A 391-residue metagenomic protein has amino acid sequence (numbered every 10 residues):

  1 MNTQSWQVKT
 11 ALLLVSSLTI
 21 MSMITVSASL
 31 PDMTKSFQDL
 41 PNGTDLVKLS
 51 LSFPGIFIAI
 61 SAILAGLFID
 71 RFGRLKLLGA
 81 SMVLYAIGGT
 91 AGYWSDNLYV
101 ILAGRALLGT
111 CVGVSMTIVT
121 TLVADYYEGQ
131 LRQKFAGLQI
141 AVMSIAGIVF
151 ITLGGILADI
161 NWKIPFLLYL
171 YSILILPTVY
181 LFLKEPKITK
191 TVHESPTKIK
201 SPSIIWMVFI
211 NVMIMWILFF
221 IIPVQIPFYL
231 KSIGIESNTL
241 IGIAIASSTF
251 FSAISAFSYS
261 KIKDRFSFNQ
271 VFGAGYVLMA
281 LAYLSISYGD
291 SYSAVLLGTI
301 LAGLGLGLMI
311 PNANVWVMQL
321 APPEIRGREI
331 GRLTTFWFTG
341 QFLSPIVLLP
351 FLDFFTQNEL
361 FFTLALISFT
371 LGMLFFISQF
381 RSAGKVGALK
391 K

Functional and structural regions predicted by a protein language model:
L30-A59: Extracellular/periplasmic helix-loop-helix junction of adjacent transmembrane segments in MFS-like secondary
I60-N97: Conserved MFS/SLC helix-loop-helix module at the cytosolic interface between two early adjacent transmembrane helices
S61-G73, S255-S267, L352: Helix-to-loop junctions at the C-terminal end of transmembrane segments in multipass secondary transporters
L84, G88, Y99-L107, S293-L301: Paired small-residue
L98, G104-M143: Cytoplasmic helix-loop-helix junction between adjacent transmembrane helices in 12-TM secondary transporters
G129-L131, L138-L183: Helix-loop-helix hairpin linking two adjacent transmembrane segments in secondary transporters
I205-A246: Extracytoplasmic gate region of multi-pass secondary transporters
M318-T356: A late C-terminal transmembrane helix in Major Facilitator Superfamily
